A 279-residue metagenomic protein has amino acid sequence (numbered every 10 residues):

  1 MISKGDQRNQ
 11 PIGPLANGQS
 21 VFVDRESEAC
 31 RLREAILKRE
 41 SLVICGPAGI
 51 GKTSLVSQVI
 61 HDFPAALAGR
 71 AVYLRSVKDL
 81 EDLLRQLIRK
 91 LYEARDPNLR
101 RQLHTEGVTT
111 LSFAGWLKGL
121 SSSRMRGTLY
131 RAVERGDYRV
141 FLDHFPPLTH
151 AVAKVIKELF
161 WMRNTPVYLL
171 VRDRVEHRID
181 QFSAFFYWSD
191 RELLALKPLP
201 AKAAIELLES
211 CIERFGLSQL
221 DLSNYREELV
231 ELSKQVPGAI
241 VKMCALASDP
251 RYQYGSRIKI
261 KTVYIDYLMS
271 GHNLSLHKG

Functional and structural regions predicted by a protein language model:
M1-L42, E134, R257-G279: A short, basic N-terminal segment
N9-I12, L80-T110: Conserved NTP-binding/hydrolysis module of P-loop NTPases
R39-S57: Walker A/P-loop nucleotide-binding motif
V43, L55, H61, G119 (+5 more regions): C-terminal alpha-helical "lid" subdomain
F63-D79: Conserved catalytic segments around the Walker B and adjacent sensor/switch elements of P-loop NTPase domains
R126-V152: Conserved P-loop NTPase "ATPase switch" module shared by AAA+ and STAND
L142-V152, I156-F186: Sensor-1/coupling segment of RecA-like P-loop NTPase cores
F182-K197: A short helix-turn-beta junction within AAA+ P-loop NTPase domains corresponding to the substrate/partner-engaging
